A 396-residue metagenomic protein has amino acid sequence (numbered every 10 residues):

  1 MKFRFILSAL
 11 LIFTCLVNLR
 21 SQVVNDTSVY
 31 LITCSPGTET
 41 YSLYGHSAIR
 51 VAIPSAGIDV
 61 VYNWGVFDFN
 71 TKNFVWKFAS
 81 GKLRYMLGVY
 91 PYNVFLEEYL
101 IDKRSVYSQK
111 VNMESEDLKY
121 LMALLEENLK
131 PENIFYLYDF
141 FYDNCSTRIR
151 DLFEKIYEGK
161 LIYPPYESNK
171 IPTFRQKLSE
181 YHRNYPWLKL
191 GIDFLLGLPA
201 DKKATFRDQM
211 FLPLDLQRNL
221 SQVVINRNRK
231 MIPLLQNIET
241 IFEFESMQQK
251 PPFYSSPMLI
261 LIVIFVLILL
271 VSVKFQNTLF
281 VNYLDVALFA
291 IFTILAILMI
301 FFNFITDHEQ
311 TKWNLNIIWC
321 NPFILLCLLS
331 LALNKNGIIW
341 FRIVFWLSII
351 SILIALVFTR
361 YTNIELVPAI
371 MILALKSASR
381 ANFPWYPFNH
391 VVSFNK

Functional and structural regions predicted by a protein language model:
M1-Q22, N389-H390, N395-K396: Bacterial Sec-dependent N-terminal signal peptides
Q22-V24, T40, Q248, V391: Alpha-helical membrane-anchoring segments
N25-K103: Glycine-rich catalytic cores of cysteine/serine-nucleophile enzymes that process amide/ester linkages in cell-envelope
L31, I49-V51, Y62, Q109-M113 (+7 more regions): Generic structural hydrophobic/aromatic packing signal, biased to beta-strands
H46, D59, S108-K110, S146 (+1 more regions): Extracellular structured ligand-interaction cores
D68-Y157: A cross-kingdom signal targeting lumenal/periplasmic-facing segments of multi-pass membrane and secretory-pathway
E127-S330, N336-I343, S348-N395: Activation targets extended, charge/polar-rich intrinsically disordered C-terminal tails
